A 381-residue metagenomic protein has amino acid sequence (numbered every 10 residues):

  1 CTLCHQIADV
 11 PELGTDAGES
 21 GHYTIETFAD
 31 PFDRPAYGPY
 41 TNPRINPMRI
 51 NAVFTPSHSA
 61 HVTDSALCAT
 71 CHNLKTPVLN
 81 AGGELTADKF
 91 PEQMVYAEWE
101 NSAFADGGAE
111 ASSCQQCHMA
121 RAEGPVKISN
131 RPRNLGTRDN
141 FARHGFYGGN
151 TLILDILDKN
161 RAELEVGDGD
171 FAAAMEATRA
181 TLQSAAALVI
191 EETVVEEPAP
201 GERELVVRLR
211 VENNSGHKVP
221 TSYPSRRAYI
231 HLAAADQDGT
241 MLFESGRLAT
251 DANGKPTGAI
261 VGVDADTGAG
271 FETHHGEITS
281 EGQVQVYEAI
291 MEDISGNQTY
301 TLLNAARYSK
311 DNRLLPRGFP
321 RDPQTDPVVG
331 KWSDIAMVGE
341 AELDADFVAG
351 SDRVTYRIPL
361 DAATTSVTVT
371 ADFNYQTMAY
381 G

Functional and structural regions predicted by a protein language model:
T2-A362, V369-G381: Primarily the internal scaffold of c-type cytochrome electron-transfer domains, especially repeated/multiheme c-type
